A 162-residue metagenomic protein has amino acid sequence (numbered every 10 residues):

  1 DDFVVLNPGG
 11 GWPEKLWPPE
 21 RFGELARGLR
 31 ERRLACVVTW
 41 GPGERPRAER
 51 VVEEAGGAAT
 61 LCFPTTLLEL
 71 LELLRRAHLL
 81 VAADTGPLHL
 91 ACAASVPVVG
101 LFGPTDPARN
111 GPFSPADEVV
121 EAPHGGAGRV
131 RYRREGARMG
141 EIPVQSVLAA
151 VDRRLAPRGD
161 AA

Functional and structural regions predicted by a protein language model:
D1-V4: Nucleotide-sugar donor-binding and catalytic loop/hinge architecture of NDP-sugar-dependent glycosyltransferases
N7-P8, A83: Short, well-ordered coil/turn residues at beta-beta hairpins and beta-strand->alpha-helix junctions within
P8-G9, G41: Short, well-ordered beta-to-alpha junction loops that form the rim of enzyme active sites and present histidine/acidic
G11-P13: Short histidine/acidic/glycine/proline-rich micro-motifs that form metal- and phosphate-coordinating active-site loops
L16-P104: Donor-binding and catalytic core of enzymes assembling or modifying cell-surface/extracellular glycoconjugates
V52-E53, L61, H89-A162: Nucleotide-sugar donor-binding patch of glycosyltransferase catalytic domains
